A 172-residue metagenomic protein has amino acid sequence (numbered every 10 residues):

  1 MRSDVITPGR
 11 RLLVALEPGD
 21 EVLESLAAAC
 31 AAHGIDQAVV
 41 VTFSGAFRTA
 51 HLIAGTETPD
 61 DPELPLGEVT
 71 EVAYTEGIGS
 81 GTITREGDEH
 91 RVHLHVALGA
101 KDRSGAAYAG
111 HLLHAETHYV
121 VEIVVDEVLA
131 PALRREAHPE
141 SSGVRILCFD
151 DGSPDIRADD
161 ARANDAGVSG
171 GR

Functional and structural regions predicted by a protein language model:
M1-H93, A97-D160, G170-R172: N-terminal intrinsically disordered, cationic/polar leader segments that include organellar targeting peptides
